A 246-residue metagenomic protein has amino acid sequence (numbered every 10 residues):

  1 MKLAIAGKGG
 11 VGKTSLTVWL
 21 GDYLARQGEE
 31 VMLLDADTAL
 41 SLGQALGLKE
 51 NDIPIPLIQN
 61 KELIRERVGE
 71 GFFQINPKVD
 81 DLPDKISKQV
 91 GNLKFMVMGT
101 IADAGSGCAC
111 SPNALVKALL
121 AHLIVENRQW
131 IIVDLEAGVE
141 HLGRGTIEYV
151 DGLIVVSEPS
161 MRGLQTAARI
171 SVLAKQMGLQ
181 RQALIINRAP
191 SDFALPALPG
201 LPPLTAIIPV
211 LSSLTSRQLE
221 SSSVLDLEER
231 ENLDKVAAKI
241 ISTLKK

Functional and structural regions predicted by a protein language model:
K2-T38: Walker A/P-loop phosphate-binding motif and the immediately C-terminal alpha-helix
Y23-G91: N-terminal phosphate/diphosphate-binding loop that engages ATP/GTP or pyrophosphate donors across diverse enzyme folds
E29-V31, W130-I131, L153, R181-Q182 (+1 more regions): Hydrophobic anchor at the start of a short beta-strand that flanks the dinucleotide cofactor-binding loop
T38-A39, I101-D103, A137-G138, S160-M161 (+2 more regions): Conserved nucleotide-binding/hydrolysis micro-motifs of P-loop NTPases
Q74-A137: Phosphate-binding/switch loop-helix module in NTP-utilizing enzymes
V97, V155-E158, L184-N187: Conserved beta-strand segments of the P-loop GTPase G domain that flank and frequently precede/overlap
A118-N127, L142-M161: Inter-motif core of Ras-like GTPase G domains
L173-K246: C-terminal lobe/tail of nucleotide-utilizing enzymes
